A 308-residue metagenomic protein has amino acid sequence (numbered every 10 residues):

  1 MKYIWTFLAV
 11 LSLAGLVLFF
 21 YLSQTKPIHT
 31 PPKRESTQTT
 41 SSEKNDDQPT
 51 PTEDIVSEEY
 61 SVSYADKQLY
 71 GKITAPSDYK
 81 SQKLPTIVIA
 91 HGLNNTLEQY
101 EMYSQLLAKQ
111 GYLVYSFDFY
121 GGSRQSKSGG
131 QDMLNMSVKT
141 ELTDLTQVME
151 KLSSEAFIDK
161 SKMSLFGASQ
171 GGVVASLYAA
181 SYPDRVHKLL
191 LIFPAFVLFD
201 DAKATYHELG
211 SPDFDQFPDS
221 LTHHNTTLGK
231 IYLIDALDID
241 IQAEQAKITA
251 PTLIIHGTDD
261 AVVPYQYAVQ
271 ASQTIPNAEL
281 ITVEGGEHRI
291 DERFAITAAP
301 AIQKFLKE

Functional and structural regions predicted by a protein language model:
E43-Y79: N-terminal cap/lid segment of alpha/beta-hydrolase-fold proteins
L84, H91-N95: Active-site glycine-rich loops that stabilize anionic/oxyanionic intermediates across multiple enzyme folds
L106-S128: Conserved alpha/beta-hydrolase
L134-E155: Alpha/beta-hydrolase active-site loop
F157-A168: Alpha/beta-hydrolase fold nucleophile elbow
S181-L228: Hydrolase active-site cap/lid region
I248, I254-H256, D260: Short beta-strand/loop motif that positions the catalytic acidic residue of the alpha/beta-hydrolase fold
G286-T297: Catalytic histidine-centered segment of alpha/beta-hydrolase-like enzymes
